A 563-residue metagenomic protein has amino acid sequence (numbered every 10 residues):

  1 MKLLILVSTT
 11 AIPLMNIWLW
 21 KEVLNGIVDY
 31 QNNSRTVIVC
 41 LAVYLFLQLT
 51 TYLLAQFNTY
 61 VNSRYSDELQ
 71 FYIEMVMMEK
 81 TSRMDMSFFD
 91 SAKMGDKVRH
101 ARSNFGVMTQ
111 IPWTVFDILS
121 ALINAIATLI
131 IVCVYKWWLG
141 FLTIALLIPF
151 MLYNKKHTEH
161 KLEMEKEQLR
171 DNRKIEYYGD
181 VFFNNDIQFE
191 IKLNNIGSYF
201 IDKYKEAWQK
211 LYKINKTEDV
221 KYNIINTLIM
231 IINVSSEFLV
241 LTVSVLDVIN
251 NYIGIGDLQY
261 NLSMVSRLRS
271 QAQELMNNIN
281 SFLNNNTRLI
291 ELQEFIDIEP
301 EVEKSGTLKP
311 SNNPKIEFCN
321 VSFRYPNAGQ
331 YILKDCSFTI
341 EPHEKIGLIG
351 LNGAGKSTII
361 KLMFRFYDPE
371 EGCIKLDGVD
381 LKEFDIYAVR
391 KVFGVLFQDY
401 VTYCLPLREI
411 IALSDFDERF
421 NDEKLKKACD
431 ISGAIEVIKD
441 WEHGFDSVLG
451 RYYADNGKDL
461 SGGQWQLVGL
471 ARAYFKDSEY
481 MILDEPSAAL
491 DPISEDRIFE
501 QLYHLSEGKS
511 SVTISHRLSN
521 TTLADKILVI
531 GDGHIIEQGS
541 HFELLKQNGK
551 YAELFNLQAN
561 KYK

Functional and structural regions predicted by a protein language model:
K2-L54, I130-K161, S235-T242, N251-I255 (+2 more regions): Transmembrane helix-loop-helix hairpins at lipid-water interfaces of multipass membrane proteins, especially the type-1
V98, P369, K375, I435-V468 (+2 more regions): ABC-fold ATPase nucleotide-binding domain signature/coupling loops
H100-I111, E163-R170, D180-F183, K192-S235 (+5 more regions): An intracellular "coupling" helix at the cytosolic face of ABC transporter transmembrane type-1 domains
L193, S198, Q293-G347, D380 (+2 more regions): Primarily ABC-family ATPase nucleotide-binding module
I196, V240, L258-I296: Cytosolic ends of transmembrane helices, especially the final helix of ABC transmembrane type-1 domains
M363-F364: Helix-to-loop junction immediately C-terminal to a conserved catalytic motif
Y400-D455, D477, K550-E553: Conserved "ABC signature" C-loop
E500, R517-K563: C-terminal portion of ABC ATPase nucleotide-binding domains
